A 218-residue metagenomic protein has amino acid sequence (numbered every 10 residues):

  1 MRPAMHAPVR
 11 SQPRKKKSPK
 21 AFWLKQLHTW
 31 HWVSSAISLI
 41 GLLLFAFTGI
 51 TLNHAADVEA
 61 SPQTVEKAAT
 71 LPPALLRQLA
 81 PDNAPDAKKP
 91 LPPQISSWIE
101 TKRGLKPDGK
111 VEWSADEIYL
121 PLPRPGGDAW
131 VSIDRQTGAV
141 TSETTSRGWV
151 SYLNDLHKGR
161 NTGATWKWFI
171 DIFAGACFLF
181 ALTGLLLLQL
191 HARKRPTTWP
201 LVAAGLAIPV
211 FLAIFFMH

Functional and structural regions predicted by a protein language model:
R2-A4, I95, I99, R147: Solvent-exposed, non-transmembrane regions of integral membrane proteins
R2-P62, T165-H218: Internal alpha-helical transmembrane segments
K20, P92, W149-V150: Alpha-helix initiation and N-capping motif
W32, W98, W113-A115, W130 (+1 more regions): Tryptophan-centered motif/residue detector
A56-E117: Membrane-proximal low-complexity regions enriched in glycine and acidic/polar residues
A68, Y119-P121, L182: Beta-strand secondary-structure signal
L122-F173: Extended, hydrophilic extramembrane loops/domains of integral membrane proteins
